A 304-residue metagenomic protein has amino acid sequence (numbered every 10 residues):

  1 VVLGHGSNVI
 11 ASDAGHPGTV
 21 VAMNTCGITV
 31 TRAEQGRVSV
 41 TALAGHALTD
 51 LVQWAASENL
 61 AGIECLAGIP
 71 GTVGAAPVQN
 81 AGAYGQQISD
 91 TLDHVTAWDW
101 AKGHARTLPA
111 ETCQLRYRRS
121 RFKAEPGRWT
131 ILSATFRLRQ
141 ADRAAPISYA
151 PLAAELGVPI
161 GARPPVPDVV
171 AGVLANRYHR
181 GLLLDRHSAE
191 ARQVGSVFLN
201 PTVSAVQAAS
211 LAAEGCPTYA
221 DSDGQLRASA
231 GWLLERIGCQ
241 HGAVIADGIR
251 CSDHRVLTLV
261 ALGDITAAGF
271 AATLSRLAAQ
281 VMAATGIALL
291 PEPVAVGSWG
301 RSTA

Functional and structural regions predicted by a protein language model:
V1-K102, R106: Anion-binding (especially nucleotide phosphate/pyrophosphate-binding) glycine-rich loop and adjoining beta-alpha core
L51-V52, A230, A278: Generic structural marker for isolated residues within well-ordered, non-membrane alpha-helices of soluble domains
L60, A267-T273: Beta-rich strand-turn-strand
A105-A268, A284-A304: Phosphate/pyrophosphate- and phosphate-bearing ligand-binding catalytic cores of soluble enzymes
L274-M282: Short, non-transmembrane amphipathic alpha-helical segments
